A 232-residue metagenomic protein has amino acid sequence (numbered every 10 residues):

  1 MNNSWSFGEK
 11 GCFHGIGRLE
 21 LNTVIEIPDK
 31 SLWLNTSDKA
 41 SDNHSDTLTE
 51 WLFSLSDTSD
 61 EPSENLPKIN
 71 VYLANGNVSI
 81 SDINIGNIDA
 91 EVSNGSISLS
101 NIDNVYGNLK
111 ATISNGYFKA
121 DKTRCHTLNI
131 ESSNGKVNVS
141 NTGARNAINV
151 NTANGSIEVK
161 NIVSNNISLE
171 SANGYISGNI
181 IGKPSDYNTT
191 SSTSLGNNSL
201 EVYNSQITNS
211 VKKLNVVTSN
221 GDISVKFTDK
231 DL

Functional and structural regions predicted by a protein language model:
M1-C12: Post-signal peptide N-terminal segment of secreted/secretory-pathway proteins
H14-V24: Amphipathic hydrophobic-ligand
G17-L19, W33-D42, D46-S114, K119-D121: Right-handed parallel beta-helix
L99-I102, G107-T112, F118-L232: Short, surface-exposed interaction patches in beta-rich subdomains that mediate adhesion/assembly near membranes
